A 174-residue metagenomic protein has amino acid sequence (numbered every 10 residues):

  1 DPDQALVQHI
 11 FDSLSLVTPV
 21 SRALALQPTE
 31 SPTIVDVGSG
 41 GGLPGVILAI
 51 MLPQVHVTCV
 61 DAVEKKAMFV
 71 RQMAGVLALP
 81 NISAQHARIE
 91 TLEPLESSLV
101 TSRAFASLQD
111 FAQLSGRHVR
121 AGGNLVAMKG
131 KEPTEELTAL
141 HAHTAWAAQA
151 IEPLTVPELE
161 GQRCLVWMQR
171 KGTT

Functional and structural regions predicted by a protein language model:
D1-D3: Short linear capping/connector segments at secondary-structure termini
A5-E30: Conserved alpha-helix/loop element of class I SAM-dependent methyltransferases that forms part of the SAM/SAH-binding
D12-S15, S39, F69: Hydrophobic side chains within alpha-helical segments
P28-G40: Conserved class I S-adenosyl-L-methionine
I34-V35, L48, V57, V70: Hydrophobic packing within well-folded, soluble alpha/beta domains
G41-Q54: Conserved SAM-binding loop of SAM-dependent methyltransferases across substrates and taxa, primarily the Class I
Q54-T174: S-adenosylmethionine
